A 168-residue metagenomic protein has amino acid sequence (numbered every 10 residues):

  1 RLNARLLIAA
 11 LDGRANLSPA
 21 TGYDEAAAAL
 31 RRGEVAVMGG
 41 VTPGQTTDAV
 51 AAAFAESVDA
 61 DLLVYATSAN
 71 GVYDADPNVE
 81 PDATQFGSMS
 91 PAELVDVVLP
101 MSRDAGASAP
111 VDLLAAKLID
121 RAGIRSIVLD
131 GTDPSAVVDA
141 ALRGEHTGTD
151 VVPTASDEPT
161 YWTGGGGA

Functional and structural regions predicted by a protein language model:
R1-A168: C-terminal catalytic "cap/lid" subdomain
